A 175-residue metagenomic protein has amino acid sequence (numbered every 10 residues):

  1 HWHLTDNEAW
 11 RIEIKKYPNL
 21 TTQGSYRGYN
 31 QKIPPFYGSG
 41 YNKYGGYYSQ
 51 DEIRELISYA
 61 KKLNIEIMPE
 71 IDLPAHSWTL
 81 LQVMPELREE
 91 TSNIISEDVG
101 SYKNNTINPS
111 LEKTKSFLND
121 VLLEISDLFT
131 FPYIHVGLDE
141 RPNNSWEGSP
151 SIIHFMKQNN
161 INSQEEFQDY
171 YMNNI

Functional and structural regions predicted by a protein language model:
H1-L4, S110, F167-Y170, N174: Proteins with a high burden of low-complexity, intrinsically disordered sequence enriched in S/T/G/P/A and R, requiring
W2, A60, I67-I71, I134-V136: Hydrophobic faces of well-ordered beta-strands that scaffold small-molecule active sites in alpha/beta enzyme cores
H3-N7, D72-H76, D139-N143: Active-site beta-loop-alpha junctions enriched in small/polar residues
N7, L20, L63-I65, L122-Y133: A short, terminal or domain-edge coil/loop segment
E8-K62, S77-S116, S145-E166: Aromatic- and acidic-residue-enriched carbohydrate-binding clefts of CAZyme catalytic domains
L56, I67, I175: Aromatic/hydrophobic pocket-lining residues that form π-stacking "cages" and hydrophobic walls in ligand
E66-E70, P85, K115, L122-S126: Helix-rich catalytic cores of soluble enzyme domains
N119-I175: Gly/Pro-rich turn-and-neighbor structural signature
